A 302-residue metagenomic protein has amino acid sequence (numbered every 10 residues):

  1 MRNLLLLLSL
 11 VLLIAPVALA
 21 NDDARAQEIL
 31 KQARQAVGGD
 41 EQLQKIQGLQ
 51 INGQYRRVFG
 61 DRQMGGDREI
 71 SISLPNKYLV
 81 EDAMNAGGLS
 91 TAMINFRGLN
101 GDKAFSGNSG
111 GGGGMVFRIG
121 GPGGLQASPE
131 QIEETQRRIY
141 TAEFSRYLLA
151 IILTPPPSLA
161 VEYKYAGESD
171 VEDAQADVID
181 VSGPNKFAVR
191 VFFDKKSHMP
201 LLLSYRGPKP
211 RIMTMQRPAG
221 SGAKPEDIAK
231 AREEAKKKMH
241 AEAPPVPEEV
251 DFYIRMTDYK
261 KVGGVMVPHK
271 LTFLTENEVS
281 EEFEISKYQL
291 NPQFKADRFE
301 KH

Functional and structural regions predicted by a protein language model:
M1-L5: Positively charged n-region of N-terminal signal peptides that target proteins for export
L6-P16: Bacterial N-terminal signal peptides
A15-D23: Bacterial Sec-dependent signal peptides at the C-terminal "C-region" and cleavage site
N21, E28-R118, L159-D170, G183: N-terminal mature ectodomain segment of secretory-pathway/periplasmic proteins
A86, N95-R97, G111, G124 (+5 more regions): Catalytic loop of the DD-peptidase/beta-lactamase superfamily, centered on the K-T-G motif and neighboring
F105-Y147: Acidic/charged, solvent-exposed loop-and-adjacent secondary-structure segments enriched in E/D, K/R, S/T, and G/P
I139-D180, L201: Short, conserved active-site entrance elements at the starts or edges of catalytic domains
D170-H302: Gly/Pro-enriched, hydrophobic low-complexity segments that function as extracytoplasmic propeptides/linkers
